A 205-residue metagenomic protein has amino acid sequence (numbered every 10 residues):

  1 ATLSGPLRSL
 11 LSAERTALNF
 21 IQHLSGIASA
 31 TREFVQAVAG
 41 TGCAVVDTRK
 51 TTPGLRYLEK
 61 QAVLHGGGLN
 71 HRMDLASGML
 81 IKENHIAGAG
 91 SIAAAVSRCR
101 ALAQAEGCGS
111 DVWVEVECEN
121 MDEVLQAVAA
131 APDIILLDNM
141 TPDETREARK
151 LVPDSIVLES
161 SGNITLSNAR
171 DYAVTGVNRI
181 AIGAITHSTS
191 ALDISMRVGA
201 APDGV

Functional and structural regions predicted by a protein language model:
A1-E115, E119-A130, I134, D143-L151 (+4 more regions): Acidic/glycine-rich phosphate/pyrophosphate-binding loops and surrounding catalytic core that coordinate Mg2+
N139, G162, A184-I185: Short secondary-structure boundary segments
A184-V205: Short, charged, intrinsically disordered terminal tails
